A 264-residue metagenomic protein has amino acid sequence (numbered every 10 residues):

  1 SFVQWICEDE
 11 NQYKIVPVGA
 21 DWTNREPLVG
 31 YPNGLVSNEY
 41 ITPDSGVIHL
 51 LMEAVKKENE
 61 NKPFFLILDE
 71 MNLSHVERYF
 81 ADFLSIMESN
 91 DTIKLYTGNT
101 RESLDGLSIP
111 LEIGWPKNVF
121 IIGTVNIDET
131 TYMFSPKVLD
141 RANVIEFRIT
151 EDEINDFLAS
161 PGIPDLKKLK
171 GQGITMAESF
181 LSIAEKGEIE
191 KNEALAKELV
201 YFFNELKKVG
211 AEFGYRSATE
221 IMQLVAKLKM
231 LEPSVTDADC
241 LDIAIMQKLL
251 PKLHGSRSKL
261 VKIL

Functional and structural regions predicted by a protein language model:
S1-T175: AAA+ P-loop NTPase catalytic core and its hallmark functional loops
P161-L264: Alpha-helical lid/collar subdomain of P-loop NTPases
